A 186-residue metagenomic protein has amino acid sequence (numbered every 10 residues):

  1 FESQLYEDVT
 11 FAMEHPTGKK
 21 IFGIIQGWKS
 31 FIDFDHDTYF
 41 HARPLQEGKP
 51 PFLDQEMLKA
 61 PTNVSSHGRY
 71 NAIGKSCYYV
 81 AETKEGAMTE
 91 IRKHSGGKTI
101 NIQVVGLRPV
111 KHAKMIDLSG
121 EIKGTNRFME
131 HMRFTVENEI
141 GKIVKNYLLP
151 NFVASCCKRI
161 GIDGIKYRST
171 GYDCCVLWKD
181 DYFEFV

Functional and structural regions predicted by a protein language model:
F1-H36, H41-G74, K93-V186: Active-site and NAD+-binding cores of ADP-ribose-processing enzymes
G74-V80: A short, exposed loop/beta-hairpin motif centered on an aromatic-Gly-Thr core
T83-K84, Y167: Residues immediately flanking
E85-E90: Short amphipathic alpha-helices within nucleic acid-binding modules
